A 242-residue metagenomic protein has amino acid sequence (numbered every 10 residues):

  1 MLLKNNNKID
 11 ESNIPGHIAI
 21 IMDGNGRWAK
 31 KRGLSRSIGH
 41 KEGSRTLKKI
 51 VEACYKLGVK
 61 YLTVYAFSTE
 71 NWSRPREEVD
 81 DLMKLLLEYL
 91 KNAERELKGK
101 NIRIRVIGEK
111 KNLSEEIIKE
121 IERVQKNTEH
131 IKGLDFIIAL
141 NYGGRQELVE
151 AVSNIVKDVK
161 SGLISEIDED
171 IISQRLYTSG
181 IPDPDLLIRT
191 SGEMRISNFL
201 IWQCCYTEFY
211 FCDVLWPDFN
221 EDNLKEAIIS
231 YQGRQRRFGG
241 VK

Functional and structural regions predicted by a protein language model:
M1-K242: Flexible, compositionally biased loop and terminal segments
